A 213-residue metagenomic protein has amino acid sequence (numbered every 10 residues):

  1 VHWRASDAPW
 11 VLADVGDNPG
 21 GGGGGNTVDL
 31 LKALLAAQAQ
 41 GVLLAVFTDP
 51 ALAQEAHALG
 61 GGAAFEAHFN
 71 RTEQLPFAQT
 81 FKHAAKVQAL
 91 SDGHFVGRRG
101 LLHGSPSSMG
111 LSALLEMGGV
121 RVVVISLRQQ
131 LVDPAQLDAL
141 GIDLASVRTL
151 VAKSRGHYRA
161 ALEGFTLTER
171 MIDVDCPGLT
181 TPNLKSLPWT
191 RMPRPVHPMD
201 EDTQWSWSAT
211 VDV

Functional and structural regions predicted by a protein language model:
V1-G119, V123-L127: Hard-cation-handling environments
F95-V213: Extended hydrophobic packing segments that form well-structured cores
